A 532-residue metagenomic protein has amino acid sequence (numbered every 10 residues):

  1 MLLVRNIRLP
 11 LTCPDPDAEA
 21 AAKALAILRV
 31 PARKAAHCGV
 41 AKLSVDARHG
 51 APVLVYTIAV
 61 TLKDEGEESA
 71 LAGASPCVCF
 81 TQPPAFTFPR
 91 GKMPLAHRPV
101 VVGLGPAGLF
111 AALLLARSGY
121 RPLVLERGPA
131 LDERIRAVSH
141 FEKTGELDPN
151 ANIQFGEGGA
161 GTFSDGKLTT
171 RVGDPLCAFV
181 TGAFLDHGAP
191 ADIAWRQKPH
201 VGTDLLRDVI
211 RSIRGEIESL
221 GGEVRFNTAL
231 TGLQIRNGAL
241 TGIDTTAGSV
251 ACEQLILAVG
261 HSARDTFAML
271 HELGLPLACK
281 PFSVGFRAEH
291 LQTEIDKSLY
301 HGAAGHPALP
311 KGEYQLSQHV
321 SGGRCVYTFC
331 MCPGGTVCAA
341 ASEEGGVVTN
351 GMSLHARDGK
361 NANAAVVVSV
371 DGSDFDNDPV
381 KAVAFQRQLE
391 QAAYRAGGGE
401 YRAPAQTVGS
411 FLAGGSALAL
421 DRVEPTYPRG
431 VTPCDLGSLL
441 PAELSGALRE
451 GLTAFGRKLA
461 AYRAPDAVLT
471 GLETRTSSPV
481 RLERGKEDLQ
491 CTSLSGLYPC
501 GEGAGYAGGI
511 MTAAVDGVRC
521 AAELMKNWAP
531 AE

Functional and structural regions predicted by a protein language model:
M1-P52, I58-E532: Residues forming the flavin
